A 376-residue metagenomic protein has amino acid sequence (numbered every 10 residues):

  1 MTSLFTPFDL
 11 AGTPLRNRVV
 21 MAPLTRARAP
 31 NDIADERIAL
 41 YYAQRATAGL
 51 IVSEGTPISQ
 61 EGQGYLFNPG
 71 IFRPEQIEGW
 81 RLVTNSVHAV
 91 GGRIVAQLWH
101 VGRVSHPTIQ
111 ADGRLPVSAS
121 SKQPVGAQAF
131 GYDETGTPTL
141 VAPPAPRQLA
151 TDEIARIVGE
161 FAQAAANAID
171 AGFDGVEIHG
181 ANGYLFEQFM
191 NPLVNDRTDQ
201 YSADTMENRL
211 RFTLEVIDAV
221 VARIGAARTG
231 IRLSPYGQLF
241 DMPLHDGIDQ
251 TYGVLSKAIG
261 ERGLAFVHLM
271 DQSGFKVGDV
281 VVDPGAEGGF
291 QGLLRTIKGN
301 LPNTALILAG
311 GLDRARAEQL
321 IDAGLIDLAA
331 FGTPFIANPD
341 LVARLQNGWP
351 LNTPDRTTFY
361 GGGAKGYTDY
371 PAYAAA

Functional and structural regions predicted by a protein language model:
M1-A376: Flavin-dependent oxidoreductase catalytic cores
